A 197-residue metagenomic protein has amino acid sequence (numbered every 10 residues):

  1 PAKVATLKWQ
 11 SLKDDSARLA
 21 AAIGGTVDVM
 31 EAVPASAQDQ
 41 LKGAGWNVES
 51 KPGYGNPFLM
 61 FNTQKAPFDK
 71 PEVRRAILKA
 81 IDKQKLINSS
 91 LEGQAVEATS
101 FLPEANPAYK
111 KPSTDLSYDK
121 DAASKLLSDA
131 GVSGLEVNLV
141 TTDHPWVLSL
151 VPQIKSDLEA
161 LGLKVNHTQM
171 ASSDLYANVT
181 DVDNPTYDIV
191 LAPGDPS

Functional and structural regions predicted by a protein language model:
P1-Q40, K164: Ligand-site clamp/hinge motif
K3-T6, I23-G24, Y54-A98, L126 (+1 more regions): Alpha-helical secondary-structure segments
L12, V33, K51-P52, Q64 (+4 more regions): Active-site-proximal beta-strand/loop segments in catalytic clefts of secreted hydrolases
D15, E31-A37, Y54, K83 (+3 more regions): Beta->alpha turn/N-cap motifs
R18-L19, V27, Q38, V73 (+4 more regions): Short, hydrophobic alpha-helical packing/hinge segments within bilobed ligand-binding/sensory domains
D39-S50, D183-T186: Ligand-binding "clamshell"
V96-D129, W146-S149: Structural transition elements
S128-P196: Ligand/substrate-recognition segments at binding pockets and active sites
